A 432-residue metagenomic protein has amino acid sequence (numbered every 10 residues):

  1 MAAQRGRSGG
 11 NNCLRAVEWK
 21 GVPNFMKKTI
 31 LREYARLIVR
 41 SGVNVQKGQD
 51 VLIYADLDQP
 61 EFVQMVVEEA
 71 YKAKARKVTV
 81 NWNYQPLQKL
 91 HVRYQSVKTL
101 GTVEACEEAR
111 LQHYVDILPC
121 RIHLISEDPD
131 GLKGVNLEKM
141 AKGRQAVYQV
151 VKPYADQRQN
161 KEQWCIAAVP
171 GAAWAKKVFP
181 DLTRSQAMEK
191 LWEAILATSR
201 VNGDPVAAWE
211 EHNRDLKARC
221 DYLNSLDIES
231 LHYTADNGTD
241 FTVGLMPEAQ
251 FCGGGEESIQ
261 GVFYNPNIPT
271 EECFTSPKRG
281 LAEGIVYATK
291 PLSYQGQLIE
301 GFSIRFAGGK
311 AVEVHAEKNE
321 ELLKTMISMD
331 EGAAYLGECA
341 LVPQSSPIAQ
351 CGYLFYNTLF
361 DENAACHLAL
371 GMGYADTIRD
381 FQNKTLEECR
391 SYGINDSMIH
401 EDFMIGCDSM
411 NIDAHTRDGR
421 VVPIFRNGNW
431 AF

Functional and structural regions predicted by a protein language model:
P23-E283, A414, R420, W430-F432: Active-site bordering "gate/hinge" segments that shape substrate access to catalytic or cofactor-binding pockets
F274-E331: Long, well-ordered mid-to-C-terminal structural blocks that present hydrophobic/aromatic surfaces
L281-E283, I299-G301, G308-A311, A334-E338 (+3 more regions): Active-site lining segments that contact anionic ligands and/or coordinate catalytic metals
E313-Q382: Dual-mode signal for accessory low-complexity, basic/Gly-rich regions
E387-F432: Extended hydrophobic packing segments that form well-structured cores
